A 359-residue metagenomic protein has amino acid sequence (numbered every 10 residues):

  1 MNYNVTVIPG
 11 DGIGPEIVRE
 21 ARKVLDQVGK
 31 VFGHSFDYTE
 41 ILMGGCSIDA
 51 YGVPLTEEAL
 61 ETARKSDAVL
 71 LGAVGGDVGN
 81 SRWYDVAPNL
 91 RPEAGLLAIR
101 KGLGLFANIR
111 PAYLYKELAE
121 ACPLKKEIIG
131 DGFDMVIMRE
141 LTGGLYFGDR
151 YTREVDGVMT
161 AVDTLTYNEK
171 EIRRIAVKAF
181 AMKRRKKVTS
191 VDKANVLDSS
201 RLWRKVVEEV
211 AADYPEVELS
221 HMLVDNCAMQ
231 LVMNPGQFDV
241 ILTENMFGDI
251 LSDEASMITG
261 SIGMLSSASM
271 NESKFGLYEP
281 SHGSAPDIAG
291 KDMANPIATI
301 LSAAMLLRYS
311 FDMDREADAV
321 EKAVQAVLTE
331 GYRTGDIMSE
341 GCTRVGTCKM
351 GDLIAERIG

Functional and structural regions predicted by a protein language model:
M1-V5: Extreme N-terminal starter segment of soluble prokaryotic enzymes
T6-K23, Q27-G29, V155-D225, Q237: Glycine-rich phosphate/diphosphate-binding loop of Rossmann-like nucleotide-binding domains
D11-G14, D67, M138, A179 (+4 more regions): Buried hydrophobic positions in well-ordered alpha/beta secondary-structure cores of metabolic enzymes
V31-E57, M229-L231: N-terminal beta-loop-helix "entrance" segment that forms/cooperates in small-molecule cofactor or anionic ligand
G45-I48, V232-Y332: Glycine-rich phosphate/nucleotide-binding loop
D49-V162, M246: N-terminal glycine-rich phosphate/adenylate-binding segment common to multiple enzyme folds
L141-G143, F147-R184, V188, N195-V196 (+3 more regions): Glycine-rich phosphate/pyrophosphate-binding loop and the adjoining helix
N195, W203-R204, V210-G263, I358: Accessory "access/gating" subregions that flank catalytic or transport cores
